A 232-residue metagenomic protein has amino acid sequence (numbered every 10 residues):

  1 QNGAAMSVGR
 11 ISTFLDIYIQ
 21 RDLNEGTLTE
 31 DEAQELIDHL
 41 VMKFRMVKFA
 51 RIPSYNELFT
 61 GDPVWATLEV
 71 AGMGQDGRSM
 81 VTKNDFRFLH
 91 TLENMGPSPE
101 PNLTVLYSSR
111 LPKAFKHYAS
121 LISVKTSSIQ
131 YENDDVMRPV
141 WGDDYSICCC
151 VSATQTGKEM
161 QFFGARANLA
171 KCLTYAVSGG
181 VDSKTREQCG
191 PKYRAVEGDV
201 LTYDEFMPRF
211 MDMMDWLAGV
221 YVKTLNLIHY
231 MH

Functional and structural regions predicted by a protein language model:
Q1-H232: Conserved catalytic cores of very large enzyme subunits
